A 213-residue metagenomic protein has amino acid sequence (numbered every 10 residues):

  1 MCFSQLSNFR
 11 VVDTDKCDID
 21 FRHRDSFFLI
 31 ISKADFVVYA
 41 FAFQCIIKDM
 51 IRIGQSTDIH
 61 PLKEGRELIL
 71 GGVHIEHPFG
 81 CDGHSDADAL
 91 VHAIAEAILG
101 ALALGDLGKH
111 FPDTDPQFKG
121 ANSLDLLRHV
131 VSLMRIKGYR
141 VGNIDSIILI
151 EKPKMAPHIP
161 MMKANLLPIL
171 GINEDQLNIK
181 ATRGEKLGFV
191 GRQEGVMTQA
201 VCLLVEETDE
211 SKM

Functional and structural regions predicted by a protein language model:
C2-S7: Hydrophobic, low-acid, alpha-helix-prone terminal segments
R10, R22-R24: Basic polycationic patches enriched in arginine
V11-D18, I31, V37: Intrinsic low-complexity, disordered N-terminal segments enriched in polar/charged/small residues
V38-A42, I46-I47: Short, positively charged and aromatic/hydrophobic N-terminal segments
D49-P160, L170: RNase III-family endoribonuclease catalytic core
D145-K154, P160-V190: Short, conserved loop-to-beta-strand elements that form functional interface hotspots
V190-D209: C-terminal edge-of-domain segments
K212-M213: Catalytic-site microenvironment of enzymes that process N-acetyl-hexosamine-containing cell-wall polysaccharides
